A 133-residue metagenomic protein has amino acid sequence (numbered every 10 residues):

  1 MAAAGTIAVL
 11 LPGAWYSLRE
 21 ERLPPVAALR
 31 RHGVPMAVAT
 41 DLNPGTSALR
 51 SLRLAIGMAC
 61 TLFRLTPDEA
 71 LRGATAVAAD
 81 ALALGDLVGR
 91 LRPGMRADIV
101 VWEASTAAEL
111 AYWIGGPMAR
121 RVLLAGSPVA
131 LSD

Functional and structural regions predicted by a protein language model:
M1-R90, W102, P128: Active-site-adjacent C-terminal substructures of enzyme catalytic domains
A74-A76, R96-D133: C-terminal cap of metal-dependent C-N hydrolases
